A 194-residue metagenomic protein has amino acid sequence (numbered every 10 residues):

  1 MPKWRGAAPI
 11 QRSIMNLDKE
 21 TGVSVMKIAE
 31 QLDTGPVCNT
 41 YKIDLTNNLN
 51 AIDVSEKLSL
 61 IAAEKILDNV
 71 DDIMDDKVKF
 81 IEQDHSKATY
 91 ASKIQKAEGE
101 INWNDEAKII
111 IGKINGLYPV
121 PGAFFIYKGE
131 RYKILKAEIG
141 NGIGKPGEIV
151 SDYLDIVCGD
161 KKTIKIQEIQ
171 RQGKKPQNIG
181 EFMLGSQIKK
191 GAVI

Functional and structural regions predicted by a protein language model:
M1-Y90: Donor/substrate-binding cores of folate-linked one-carbon enzymes
M15, A29, A91-K93, F124 (+2 more regions): Short secondary-structure boundary/capping segments
L17-E20, I61, A97, L117-V120 (+1 more regions): Structured helix-beta-strand junction loops
L32, V37, Y90, I94 (+3 more regions): Short clusters of hydrophobic/aromatic residues that line enzyme substrate/ligand-binding pockets
Y41, A97-G99, K162-I164: Short amphipathic alpha-helical segments
D68-I126: Active-site-lining helix/loop region of Rossmann-like oxidoreductase modules
N104-I194: An anion-binding loop in the catalytic cleft
